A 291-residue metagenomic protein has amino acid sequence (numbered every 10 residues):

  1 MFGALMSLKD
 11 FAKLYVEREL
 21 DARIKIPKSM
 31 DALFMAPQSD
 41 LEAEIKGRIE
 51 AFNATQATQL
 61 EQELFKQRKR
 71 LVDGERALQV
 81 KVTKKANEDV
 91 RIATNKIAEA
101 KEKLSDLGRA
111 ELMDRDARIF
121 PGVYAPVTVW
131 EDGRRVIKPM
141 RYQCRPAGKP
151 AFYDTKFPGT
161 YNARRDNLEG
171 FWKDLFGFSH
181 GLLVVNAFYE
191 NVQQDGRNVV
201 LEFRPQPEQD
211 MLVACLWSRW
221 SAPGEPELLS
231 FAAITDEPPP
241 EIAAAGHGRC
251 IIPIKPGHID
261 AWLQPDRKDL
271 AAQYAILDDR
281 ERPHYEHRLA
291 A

Functional and structural regions predicted by a protein language model:
M1-A291: Short linear sequence motif anchored by a di-proline
